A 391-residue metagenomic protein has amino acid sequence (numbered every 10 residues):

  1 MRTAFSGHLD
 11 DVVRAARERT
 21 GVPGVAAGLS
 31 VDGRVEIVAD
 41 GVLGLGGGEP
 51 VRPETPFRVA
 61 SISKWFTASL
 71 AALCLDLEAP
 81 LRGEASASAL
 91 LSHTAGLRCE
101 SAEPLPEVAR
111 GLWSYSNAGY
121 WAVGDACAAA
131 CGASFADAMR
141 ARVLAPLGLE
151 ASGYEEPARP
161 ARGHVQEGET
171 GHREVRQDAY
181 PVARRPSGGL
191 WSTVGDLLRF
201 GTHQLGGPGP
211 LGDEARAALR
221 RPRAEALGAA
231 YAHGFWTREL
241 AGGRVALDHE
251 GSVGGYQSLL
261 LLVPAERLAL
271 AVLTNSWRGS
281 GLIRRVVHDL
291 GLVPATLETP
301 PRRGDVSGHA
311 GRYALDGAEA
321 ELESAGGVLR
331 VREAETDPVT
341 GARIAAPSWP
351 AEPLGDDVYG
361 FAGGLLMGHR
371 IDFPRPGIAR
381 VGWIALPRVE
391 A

Functional and structural regions predicted by a protein language model:
R2, E18, T55-S63, L112-S116 (+2 more regions): Aromatic-acidic/polar surface patches that form glycan- and anion
R2-V59, P80, A102-P104: Short, conserved catalytic-motif segment at the N-terminal edge
F5, L9, V59-S63, T67 (+5 more regions): Hydrophobic (often cysteine-bearing) scaffold residues that line and stabilize catalytic clefts of nucleotide/cofactor
D10-R14, A27, G33-V35, T55-E78 (+3 more regions): Active-site SXXK
P23, V31-L45, P80-G254, S258-L259: Short, surface-exposed loop or secondary-structure junction motifs that flank catalytic or metal-binding residues
D32, L240-G242, A265-E266, A325-G327: Short strand-connecting beta-turns/loops that link adjacent beta-strands
E36, L259-S276, R380-W383: Short, well-ordered beta-strand elements
R285-A391: Peripheral terminal and inter-domain segments
